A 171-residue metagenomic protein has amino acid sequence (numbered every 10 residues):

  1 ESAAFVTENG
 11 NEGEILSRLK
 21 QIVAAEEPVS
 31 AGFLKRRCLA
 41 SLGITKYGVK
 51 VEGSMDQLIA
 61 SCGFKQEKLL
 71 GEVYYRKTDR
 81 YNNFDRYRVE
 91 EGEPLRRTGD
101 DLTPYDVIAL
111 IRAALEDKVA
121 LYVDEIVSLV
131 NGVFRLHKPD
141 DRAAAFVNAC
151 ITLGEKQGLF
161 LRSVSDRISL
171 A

Functional and structural regions predicted by a protein language model:
E1-A171: C-terminal non-catalytic scaffold/interaction domains in large multidomain proteins
